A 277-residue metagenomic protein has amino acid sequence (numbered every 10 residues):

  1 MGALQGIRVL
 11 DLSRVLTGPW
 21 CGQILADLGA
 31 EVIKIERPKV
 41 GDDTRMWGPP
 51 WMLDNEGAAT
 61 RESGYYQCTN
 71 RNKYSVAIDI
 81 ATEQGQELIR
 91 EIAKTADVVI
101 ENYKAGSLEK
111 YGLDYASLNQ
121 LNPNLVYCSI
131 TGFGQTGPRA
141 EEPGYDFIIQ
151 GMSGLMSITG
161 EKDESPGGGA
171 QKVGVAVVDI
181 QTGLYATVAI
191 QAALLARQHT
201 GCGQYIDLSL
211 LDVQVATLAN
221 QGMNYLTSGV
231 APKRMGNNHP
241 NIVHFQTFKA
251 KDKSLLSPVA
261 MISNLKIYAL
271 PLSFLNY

Functional and structural regions predicted by a protein language model:
M1-A189, A193-H199: N-terminal helix-loop segment corresponding to the beta1-alpha1 unit of nucleotide/adenylate-binding folds
R45-L53, Y225-K233, L272, Y277: Short, surface-exposed loop/helix-turn segments at secondary-structure junctions that function as lids/hinges flanking
D79, E101, L208-L211, S257-V259: Active-site-adjacent beta-strand anchor residues
I148, V173-Q191, L210-L218, V243 (+2 more regions): Mid-domain beta-loop-alpha active-site segment that forms a flexible, acidic cofactor/metal-binding surface
S153, G183-G203, A216-T227, A269-N276: Oxidoreductase and adenylate-handling cofactor-binding alpha/beta cores
A170-Q181, G203-Y205, M235-H239, V243-F245 (+1 more regions): A short glycine-threonine-serine/GTX helix/turn-capping micro-motif
Q171, Q204-I206, D212, L275-Y277: Flexible, acidic loop-helix segments that line cofactor/substrate-binding pockets
V243-Y277: Aromatic-enriched alpha-helical interface/lid elements that frame and gate functional surfaces
